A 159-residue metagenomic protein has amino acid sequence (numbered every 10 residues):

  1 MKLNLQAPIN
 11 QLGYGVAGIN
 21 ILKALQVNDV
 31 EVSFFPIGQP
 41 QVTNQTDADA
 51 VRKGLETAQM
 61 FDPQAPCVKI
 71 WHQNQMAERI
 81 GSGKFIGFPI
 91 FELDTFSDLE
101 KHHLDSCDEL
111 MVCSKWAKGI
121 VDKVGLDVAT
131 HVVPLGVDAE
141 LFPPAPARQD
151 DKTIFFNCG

Functional and structural regions predicted by a protein language model:
M1-P66: N-terminal pre-catalytic "stem/leader" segment of glycosyltransferase-like enzymes
L3, Q149-G159: Conserved donor-binding/catalytic core segment of Leloir-type glycosyltransferases
Q6, F88, C113, V133 (+1 more regions): Short hydrophobic "strand-cap" motifs at the C-terminus of beta-strands
L25, D29, G125, P146: Active-site catalytic pocket residues across diverse enzymes, especially alpha/beta-hydrolases
V32, F85, V128-T130: Hydrophobic anchor at the start of a short beta-strand that flanks the dinucleotide cofactor-binding loop
Q41-D122: Extended catalytic core of nucleotide-activated donor transferases of GT-like folds
D98-L99, G136-K152: Acidic anion/phosphate-binding donor-loop and adjacent secondary structure in glycosyltransferase catalytic cores
D108-G119, D127-P144: Donor nucleotide-sugar binding/catalytic pocket of nucleotide-sugar-dependent glycosyltransferases
